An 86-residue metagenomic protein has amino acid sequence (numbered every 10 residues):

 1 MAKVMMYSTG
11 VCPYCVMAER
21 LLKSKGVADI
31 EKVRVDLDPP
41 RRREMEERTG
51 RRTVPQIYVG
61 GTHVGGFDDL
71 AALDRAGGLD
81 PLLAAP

Functional and structural regions predicted by a protein language model:
M1-D29: Local sequence-structure signature of Cys/Sec-based thiol-disulfide redox active-site neighborhoods
P13, P40, G65: Short alpha-helical
S24-V27, R51, V64: Alpha-helix termination/capping residues and helix-transition junctions
K25, E47, D80: Chalcogenol-based redox active-site neighborhoods
D29-R42: Thiol-based oxidoreductase modules, predominantly thioredoxin-like and allied folds used for disulfide exchange
E47-T53: Thiol/disulfide oxidoreductase modules built on the thioredoxin-like
V59-A85: Non-catalytic, surface beta->alpha helical segment in thiol-disulfide oxidoreductase systems
